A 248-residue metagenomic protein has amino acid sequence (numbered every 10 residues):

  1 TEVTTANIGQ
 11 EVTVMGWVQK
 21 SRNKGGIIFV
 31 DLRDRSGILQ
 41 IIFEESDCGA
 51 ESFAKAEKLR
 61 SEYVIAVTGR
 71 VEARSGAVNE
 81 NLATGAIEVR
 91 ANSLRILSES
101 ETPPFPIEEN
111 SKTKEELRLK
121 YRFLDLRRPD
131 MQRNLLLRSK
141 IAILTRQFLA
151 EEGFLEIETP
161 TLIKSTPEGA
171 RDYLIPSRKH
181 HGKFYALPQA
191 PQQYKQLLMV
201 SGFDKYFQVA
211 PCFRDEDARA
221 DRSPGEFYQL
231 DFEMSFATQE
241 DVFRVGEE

Functional and structural regions predicted by a protein language model:
T1-E248: Class II aminoacyl-tRNA synthetase catalytic cores and aaRS-like
